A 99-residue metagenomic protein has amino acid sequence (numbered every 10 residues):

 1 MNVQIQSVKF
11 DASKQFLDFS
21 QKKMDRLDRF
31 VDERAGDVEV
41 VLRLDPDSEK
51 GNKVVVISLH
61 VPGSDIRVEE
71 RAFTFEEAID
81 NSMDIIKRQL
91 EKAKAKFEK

Functional and structural regions predicted by a protein language model:
M1-K99: N-terminal, polar/charged subdomain of small-to-medium soluble alpha/beta proteins
